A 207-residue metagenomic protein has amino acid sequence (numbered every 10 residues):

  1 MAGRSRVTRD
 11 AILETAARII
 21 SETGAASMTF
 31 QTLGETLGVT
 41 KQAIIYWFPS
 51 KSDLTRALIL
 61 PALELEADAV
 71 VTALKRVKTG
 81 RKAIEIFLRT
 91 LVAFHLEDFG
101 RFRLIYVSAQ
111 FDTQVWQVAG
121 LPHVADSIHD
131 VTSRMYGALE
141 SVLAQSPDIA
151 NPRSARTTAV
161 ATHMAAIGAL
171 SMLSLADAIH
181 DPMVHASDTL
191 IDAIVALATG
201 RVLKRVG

Functional and structural regions predicted by a protein language model:
M1-V7, R18, V71, V77 (+2 more regions): N-terminal intrinsically disordered/low-complexity leader segments
A11, T15-D53, A57: Helix-turn-helix
T15-E22, L65, A69-R76, A165-L173: Solvent-exposed, amphipathic alpha-helical segments
K51, L58, A62, E66 (+6 more regions): Hydrophobic/aromatic residues within well-ordered alpha-helical segments
A57, P61, V71-R101, A155-T162: Hydrophobic alpha-helical connector segments
A67-V71, R103-V107, D112-D148, R156-V160 (+3 more regions): Amphipathic alpha-helical packing segments from all-alpha helical-bundle domains
F94-E97, R101, Y136-S141, Q145 (+2 more regions): Amphipathic C-terminal alpha-helical segment
